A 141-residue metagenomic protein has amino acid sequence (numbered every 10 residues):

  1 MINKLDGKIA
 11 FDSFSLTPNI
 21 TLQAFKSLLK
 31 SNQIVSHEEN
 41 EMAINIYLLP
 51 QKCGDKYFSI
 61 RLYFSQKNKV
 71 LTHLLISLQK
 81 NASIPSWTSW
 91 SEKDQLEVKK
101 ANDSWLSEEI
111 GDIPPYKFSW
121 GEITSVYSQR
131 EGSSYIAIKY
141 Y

Functional and structural regions predicted by a protein language model:
M1-Y141: Short helix/turn-capping signatures at newly exposed starts of structured segments
